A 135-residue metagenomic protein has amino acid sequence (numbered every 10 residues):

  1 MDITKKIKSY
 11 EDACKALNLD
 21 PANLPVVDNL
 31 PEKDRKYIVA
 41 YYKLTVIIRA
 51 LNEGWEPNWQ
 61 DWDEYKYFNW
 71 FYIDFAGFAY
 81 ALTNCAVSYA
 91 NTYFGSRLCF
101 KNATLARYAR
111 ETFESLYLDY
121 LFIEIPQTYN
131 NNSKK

Functional and structural regions predicted by a protein language model:
M1-D34: Charge-rich, low-complexity N-terminal segments
I7-K8, N58, F71: Assembly/interface hotspot detector across virion components, adhesins/toxins, and nucleic-acid enzymes
K8, E32-Y42, K101-T104, Y108: Alpha-helix boundary/N-cap detector
V27-Y65: Acidic, glycine-rich loop-and-strand cores that form catalytic or ligand-binding grooves in diverse globular domains
N52, D74-A76, V87, R107 (+1 more regions): Helix-coil modules at protein/domain termini and other flexible surface or pore-lining loops, especially C-terminal
D63-G95: Short aromatic-glycine-(Arg/Gly/Cys) micro-motifs in beta-strand/loop hairpins
C85-P126: Short, compact, well-ordered microdomains
T128-K135: Short acidic DE-rich linear segments
